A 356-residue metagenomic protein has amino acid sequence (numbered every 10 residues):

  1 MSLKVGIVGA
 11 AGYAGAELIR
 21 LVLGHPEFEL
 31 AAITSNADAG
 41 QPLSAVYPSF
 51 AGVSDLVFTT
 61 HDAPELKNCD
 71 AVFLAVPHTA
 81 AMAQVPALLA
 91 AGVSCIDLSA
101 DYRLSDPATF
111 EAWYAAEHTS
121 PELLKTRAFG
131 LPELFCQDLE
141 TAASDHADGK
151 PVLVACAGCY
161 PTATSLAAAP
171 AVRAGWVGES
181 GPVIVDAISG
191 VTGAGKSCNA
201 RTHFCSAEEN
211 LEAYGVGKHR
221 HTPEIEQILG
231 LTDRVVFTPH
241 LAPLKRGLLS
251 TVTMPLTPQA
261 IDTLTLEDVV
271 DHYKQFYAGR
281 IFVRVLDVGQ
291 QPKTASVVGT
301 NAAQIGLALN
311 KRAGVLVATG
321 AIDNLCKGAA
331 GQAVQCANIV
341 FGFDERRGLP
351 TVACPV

Functional and structural regions predicted by a protein language model:
M1-A207, Y214, A308-K311, P355-V356: N-terminal Rossmann-like NAD(P) cofactor-binding subdomain of oxidoreductases, focused on the glycine-rich
K4-I7, L153-A155, T251-P255, A318-A321: Short glycine-rich or small-residue beta-strand-to-loop segments that form or flank ligand, phosphate, metal/Fe-S
Y13, T126, T162-L166, V216-P223 (+4 more regions): Conserved active-site and cofactor/substrate-binding residues in soluble primary-metabolism enzymes
E17, L21, L166, P170 (+3 more regions): Alpha-helical scaffold segments in soluble metabolic enzymes
E27-N68, P182-A187, V191-A318: C-terminal substrate-binding/catalytic lobe of Rossmann-fold NAD(P)-dependent oxidoreductases
L241-P243, I322-G328: Glycine-rich phosphate/pyrophosphate-binding beta-alpha loops
N324, V334-V356: C-terminal lid/capping helical subdomain adjacent to the catalytic/cofactor pocket in oxidative enzymes
